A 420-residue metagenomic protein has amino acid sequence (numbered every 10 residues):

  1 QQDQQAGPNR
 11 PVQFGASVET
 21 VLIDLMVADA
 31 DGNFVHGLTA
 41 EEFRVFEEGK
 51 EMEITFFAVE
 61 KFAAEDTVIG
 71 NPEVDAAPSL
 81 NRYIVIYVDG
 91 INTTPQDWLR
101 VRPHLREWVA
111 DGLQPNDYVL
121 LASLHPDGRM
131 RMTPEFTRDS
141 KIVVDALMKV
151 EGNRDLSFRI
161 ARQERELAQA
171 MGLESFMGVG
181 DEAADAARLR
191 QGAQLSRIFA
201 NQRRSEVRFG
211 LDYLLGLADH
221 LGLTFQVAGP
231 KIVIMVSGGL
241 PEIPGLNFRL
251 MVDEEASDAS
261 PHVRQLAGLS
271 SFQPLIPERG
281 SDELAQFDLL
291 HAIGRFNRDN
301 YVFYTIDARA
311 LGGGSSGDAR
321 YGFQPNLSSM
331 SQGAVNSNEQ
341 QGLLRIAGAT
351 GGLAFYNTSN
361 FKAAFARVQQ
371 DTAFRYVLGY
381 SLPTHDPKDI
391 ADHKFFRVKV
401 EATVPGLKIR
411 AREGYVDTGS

Functional and structural regions predicted by a protein language model:
Q1-S420: Scaffold/interface architecture of coatomer-like assemblies
